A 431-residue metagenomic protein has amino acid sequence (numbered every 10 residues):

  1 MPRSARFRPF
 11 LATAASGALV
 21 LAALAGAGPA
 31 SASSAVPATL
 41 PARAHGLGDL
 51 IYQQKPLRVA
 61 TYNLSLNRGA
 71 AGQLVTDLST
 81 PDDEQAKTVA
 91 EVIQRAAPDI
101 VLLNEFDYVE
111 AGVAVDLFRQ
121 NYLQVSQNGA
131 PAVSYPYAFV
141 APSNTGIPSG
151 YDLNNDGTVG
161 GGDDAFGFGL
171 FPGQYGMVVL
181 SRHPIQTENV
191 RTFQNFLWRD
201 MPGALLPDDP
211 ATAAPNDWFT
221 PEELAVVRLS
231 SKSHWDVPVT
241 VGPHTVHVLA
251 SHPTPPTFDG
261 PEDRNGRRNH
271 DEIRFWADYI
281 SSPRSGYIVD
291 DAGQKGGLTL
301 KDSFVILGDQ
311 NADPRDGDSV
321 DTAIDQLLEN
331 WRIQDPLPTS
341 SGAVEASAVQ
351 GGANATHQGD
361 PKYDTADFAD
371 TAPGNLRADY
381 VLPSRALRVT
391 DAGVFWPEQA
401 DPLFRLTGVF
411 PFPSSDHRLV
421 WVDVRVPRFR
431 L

Functional and structural regions predicted by a protein language model:
M1-G17: N-terminal export and membrane-targeting signals
R8-A12, L24-V179, L206-R228, V237 (+9 more regions): N-terminal, active-site-proximal structural segment of metallo-dependent hydrolase catalytic domains
A38-A42, P184-R191, F196, D200 (+3 more regions): Metal-dependent phosphoester-hydrolase catalytic domains
N63, F139-P142, P184, Q194 (+2 more regions): Residues at the C-termini of beta-strands that transition into short coil/loop
L64, E105-F106, H183, P253 (+1 more regions): Active-site metal-binding loops of divalent metal-dependent hydrolases
G176, L249-S251, L307: Generic beta-strand/beta-sheet core signal
S231-S233: Residues that define the transmembrane beta-barrel architecture of outer-membrane proteins
H244-R268: Active-site His/acidic residue clusters
